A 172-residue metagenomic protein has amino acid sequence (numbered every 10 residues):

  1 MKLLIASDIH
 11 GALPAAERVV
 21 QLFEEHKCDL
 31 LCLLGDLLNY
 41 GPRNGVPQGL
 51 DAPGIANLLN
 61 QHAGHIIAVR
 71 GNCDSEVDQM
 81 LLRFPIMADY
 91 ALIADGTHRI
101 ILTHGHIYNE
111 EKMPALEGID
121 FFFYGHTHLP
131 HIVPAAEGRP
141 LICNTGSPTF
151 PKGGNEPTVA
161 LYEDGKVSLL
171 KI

Functional and structural regions predicted by a protein language model:
K2, L92-G96, A136-I172: Binuclear metal-dependent phosphoesterase catalytic core
K2-D95: Core catalytic region of metal-dependent phosphoesterases/phosphodiesterases, especially metallo-beta-lactamase-like
I5-S7, L31-D36, I66-N72, I101-H104 (+2 more regions): Active-site neighborhood of phospho(di)ester-bond hydrolases with catalytic His/Asp-centered motifs
H10-A15, N39-G41, N72-Q79, I107-M113 (+2 more regions): Active-site environment of divalent metal-dependent phosphoester hydrolases
V20-L22, E117-G118, A160: Short, solvent-exposed amphipathic alpha-helical segments in soluble enzyme and RNA/protein-processing domains
L31-L34, L59-H62, A94-T97, H128-I132 (+2 more regions): Short, surface-exposed, polar/charged, turn-prone segments marking secondary-structure boundaries
L82-H131: Internal catalytic-core helix/loop-beta-alpha segment that presents or stabilizes conserved functional determinants
